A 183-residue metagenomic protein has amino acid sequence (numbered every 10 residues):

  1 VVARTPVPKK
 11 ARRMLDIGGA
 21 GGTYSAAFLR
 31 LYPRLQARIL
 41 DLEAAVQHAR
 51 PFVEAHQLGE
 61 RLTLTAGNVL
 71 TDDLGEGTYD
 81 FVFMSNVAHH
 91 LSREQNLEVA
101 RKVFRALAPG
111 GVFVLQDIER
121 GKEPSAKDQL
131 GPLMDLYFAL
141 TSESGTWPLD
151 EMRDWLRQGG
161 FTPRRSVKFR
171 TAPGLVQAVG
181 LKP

Functional and structural regions predicted by a protein language model:
V1-Q116, R120-K122, P173: Conserved adenosyl
Y24, S92-V99, E143-D150, K182-P183: Short, surface-exposed, charge-dense and proline/glycine-enriched linear segments
R50, K127-D128, V176-G180: Short secondary-structure transition/capping segments
V114-G159, R164-V167: C-terminal alpha-helical "lid/dimerization" subdomain adjacent to the S-adenosyl-L-methionine
G160-P183: Core SAM-dependent methyltransferase catalytic element
